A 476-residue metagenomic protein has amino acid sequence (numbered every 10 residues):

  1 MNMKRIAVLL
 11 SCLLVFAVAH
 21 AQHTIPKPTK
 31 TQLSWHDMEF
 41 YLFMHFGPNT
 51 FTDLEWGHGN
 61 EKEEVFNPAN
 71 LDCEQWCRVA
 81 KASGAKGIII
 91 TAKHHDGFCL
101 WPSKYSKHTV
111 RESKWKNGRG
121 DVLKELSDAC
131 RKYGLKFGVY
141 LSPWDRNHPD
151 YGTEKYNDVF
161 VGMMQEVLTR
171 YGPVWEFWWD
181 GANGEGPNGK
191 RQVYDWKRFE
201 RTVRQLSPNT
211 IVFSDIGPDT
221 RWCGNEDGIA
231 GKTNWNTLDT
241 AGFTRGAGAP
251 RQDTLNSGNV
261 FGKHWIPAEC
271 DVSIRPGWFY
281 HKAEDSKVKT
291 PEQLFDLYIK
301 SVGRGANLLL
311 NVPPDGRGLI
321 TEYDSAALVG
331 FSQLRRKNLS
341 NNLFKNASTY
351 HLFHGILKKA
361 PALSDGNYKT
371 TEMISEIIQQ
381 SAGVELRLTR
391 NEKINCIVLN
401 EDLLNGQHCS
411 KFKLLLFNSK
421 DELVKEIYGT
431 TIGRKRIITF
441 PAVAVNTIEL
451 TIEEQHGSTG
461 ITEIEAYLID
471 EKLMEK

Functional and structural regions predicted by a protein language model:
M1-Q22: Bacterial Sec-dependent N-terminal signal peptides
Q22-Q380, E385-N400, Q407-H408, F412 (+3 more regions): Mature catalytic domains of secreted/periplasmic carbohydrate-active enzymes
E475-K476: Short, solvent-exposed mixed-charge patches
